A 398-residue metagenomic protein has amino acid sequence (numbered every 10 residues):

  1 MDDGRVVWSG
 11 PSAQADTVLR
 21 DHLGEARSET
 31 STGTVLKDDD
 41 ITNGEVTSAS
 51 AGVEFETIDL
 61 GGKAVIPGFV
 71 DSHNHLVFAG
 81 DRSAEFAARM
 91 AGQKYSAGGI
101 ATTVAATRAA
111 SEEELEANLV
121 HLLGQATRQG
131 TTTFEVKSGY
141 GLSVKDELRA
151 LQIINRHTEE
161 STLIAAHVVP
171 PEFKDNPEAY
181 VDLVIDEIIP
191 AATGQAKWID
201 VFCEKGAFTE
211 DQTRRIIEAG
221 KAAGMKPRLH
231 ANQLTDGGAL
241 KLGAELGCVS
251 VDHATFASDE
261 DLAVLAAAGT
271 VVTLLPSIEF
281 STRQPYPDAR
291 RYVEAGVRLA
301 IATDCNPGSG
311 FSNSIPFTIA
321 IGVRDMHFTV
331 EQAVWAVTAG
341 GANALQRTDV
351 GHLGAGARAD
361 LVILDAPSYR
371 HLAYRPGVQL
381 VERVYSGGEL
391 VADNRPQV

Functional and structural regions predicted by a protein language model:
D2, V7-T47, G124-T127, W335-V398: Active-site microenvironment of metallo-dependent hydrolases
G4, G62, H73, F86 (+12 more regions): Divalent metal-coordination and catalytic microenvironments
A15, A26-E29, G33, D38 (+3 more regions): Metal-associated gating/positioning segment near the N- to mid-region
G52, A101-V120, G124, T132-G237: Metal-coordinating catalytic core of metallo-dependent amide/deamination hydrolases
F55-D59, S161, V384: Conserved beta-strand scaffold positions in the cores of enzyme catalytic domains, especially in NTP/NDP-utilizing
N74-L76, C203, A207, Q233 (+3 more regions): Short, glycine/acidic-enriched loop or turn micro-motifs at the edges of active sites
T127, N155, K221, A266 (+1 more regions): Anion (oxyanion) recognition and catalysis
K226, D236-H352, L364-R370, R375-V378 (+2 more regions): Active-site-adjacent C-terminal substructures of enzyme catalytic domains
